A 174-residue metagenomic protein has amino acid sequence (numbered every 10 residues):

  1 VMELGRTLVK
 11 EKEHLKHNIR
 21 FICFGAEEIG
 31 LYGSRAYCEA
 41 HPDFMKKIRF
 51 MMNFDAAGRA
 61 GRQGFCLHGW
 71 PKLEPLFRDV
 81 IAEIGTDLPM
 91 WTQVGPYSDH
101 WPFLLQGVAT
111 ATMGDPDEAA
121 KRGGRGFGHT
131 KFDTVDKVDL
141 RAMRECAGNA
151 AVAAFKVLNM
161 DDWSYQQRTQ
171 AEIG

Functional and structural regions predicted by a protein language model:
V1-L31, A150: Alpha-helical metal-binding/catalytic segments enriched in His/Glu/Asp
M2-R6, R35, P75-D79, W101 (+2 more regions): Solvent-exposed, polar/charged alpha-helical surfaces in well-ordered, non-transmembrane soluble domains, broadly
L4-E11, A40, V80, Q106 (+1 more regions): Generic, well-ordered alpha-helical scaffold segments in large soluble proteins
R6, K10, K121-G174: His/Asp/Glu-rich mid-to-C-terminal helical/loop segments that flank catalytic regions of hydrolases
E13, I22, R35, Q63 (+2 more regions): Flexible, active-site-adjacent loop/turn segments at secondary-structure boundaries
H14-A26, M51-F54, W163-G174: Acidic/histidine-enriched alpha-helical segments
I19, H41, M52, P71 (+2 more regions): Solvent-exposed, flexible loop/coil residues
G25-R125, D162: Metal-dependent peptidase/peptidase-like ectodomains
